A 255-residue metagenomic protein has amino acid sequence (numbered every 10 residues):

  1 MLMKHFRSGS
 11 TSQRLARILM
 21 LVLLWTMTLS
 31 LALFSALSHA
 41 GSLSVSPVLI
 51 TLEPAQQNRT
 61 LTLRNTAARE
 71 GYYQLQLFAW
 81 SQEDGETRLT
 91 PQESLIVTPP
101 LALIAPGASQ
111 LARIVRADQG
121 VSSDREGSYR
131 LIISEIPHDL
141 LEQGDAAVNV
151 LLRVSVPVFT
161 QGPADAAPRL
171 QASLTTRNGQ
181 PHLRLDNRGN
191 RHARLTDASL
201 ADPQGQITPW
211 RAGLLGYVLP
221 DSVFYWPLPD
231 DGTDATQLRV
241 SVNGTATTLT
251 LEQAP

Functional and structural regions predicted by a protein language model:
M1-A16: N-terminal secretory signal peptides that target proteins for export/translocation
A40-T66, A164-R177: Beta-sheet-dominated interaction scaffolds and their linkers
G41-S44, T66-I114, T196, Q206: Surface-exposed binding patches on compact interaction domains or structured appendages
L63-A67, L185-G189: Asparagine-centered strand-capping/turn motif at beta-strand->loop junctions
Q92-Q119, T208-G232: Intrinsically disordered, low-complexity Pro/Gly/Ser/Thr-rich segments with frequent PxxP/GP/PP motifs and embedded
Q119-F159, A235-P255: Terminal connector regions
